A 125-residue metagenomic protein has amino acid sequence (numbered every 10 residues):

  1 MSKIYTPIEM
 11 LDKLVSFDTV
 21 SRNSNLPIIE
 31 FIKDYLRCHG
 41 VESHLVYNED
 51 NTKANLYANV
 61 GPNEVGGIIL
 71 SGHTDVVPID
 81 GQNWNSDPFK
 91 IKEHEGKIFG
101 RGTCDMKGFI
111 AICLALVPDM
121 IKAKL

Functional and structural regions predicted by a protein language model:
S2-T103, D119-L125: Acidic/His- and Gly-rich active-site-bordering loop/insert found across diverse amide/peptide-bond hydrolases
G102-V117: Active-site alpha-helical elements of protease catalytic centers
